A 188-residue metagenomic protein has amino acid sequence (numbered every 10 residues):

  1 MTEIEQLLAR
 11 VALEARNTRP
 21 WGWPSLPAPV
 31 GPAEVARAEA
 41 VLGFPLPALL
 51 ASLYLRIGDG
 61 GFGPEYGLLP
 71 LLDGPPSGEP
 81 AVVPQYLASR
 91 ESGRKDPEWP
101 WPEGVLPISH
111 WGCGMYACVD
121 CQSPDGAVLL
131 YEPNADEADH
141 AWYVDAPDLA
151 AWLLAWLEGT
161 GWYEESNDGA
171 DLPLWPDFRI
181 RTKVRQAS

Functional and structural regions predicted by a protein language model:
M1-M115, A170-D171, I180-S188: A surface-exposed partner-binding patch
L46-L49, P107, A117-D120, L129-L130 (+1 more regions): A structural signal for short, well-ordered beta-strand segments and their strand-loop junctions that often border
S52, G63, P70, D125 (+3 more regions): General N-terminal targeting signals
E65, G126, A138, L154 (+3 more regions): A ubiquitous, low-specificity "background" feature that marks scattered single residues across proteins without
L68, A81, N134-A138, D145-D148 (+1 more regions): Short, surface-exposed, polar/charged, turn-prone segments marking secondary-structure boundaries
C118-A151: Segments surrounding the PLD/"HKD" phosphodiesterase catalytic module and close analogs
Y143-D177: A short, charged
